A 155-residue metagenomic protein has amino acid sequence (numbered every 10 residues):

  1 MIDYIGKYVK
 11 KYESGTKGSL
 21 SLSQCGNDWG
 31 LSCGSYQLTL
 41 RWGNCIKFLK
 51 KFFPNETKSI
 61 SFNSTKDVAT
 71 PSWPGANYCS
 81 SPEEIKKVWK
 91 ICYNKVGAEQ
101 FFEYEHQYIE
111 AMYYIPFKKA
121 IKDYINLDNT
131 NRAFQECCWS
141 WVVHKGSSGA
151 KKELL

Functional and structural regions predicted by a protein language model:
M1-N129, A133-L155: Cell-wall polysaccharide-cleaving catalytic domain and substrate-binding groove, primarily in peptidoglycan/chitin
